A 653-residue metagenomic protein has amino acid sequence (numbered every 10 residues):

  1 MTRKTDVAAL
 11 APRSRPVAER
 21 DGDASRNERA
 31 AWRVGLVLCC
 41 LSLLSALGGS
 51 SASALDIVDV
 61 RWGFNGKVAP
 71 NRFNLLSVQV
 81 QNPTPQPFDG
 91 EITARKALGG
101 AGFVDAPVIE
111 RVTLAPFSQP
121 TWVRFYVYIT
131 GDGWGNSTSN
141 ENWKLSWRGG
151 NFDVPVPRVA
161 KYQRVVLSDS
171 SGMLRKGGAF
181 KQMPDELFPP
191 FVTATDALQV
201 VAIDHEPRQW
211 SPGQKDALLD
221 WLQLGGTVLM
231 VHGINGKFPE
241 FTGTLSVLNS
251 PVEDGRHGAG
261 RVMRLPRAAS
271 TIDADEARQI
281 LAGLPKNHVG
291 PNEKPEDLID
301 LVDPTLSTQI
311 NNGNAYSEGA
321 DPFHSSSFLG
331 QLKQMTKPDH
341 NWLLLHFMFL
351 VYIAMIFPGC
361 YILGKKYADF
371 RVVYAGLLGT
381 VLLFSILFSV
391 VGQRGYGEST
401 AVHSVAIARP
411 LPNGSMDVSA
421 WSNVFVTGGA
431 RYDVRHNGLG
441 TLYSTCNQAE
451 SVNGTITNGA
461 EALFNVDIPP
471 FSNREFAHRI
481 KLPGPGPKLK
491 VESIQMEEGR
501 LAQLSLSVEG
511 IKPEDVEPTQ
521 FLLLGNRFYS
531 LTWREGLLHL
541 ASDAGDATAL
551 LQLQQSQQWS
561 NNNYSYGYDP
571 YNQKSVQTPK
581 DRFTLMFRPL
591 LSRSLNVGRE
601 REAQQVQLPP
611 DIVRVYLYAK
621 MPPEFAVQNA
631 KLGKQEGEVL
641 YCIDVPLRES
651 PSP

Functional and structural regions predicted by a protein language model:
V34-A46: Bacterial N-terminal signal peptides
P70-R72, G131-V200, H205, G260 (+2 more regions): Aromatic-Pro/Gly-enriched surface loop or interdomain linker that acts as a lid/target-recognition segment
A97-D132, R534-L551: Intrinsically disordered, low-complexity Pro/Gly/Ser/Thr-rich segments with frequent PxxP/GP/PP motifs and embedded
D196-P239, A259-L265: Short alpha-beta junction capping motif
A197-L198, T227, G243-P358: A glycine-centered loop/beta-turn motif at secondary-structure junctions
R371-R394: Internal/C-terminal transmembrane anchor helices
G392-N413: Alpha-helical transmembrane signal-anchor/signal-peptide segments
A420-S505, E509-P653: Accessory, solvent-exposed terminal regions and/or long lumenal/extracellular loops of proteins
